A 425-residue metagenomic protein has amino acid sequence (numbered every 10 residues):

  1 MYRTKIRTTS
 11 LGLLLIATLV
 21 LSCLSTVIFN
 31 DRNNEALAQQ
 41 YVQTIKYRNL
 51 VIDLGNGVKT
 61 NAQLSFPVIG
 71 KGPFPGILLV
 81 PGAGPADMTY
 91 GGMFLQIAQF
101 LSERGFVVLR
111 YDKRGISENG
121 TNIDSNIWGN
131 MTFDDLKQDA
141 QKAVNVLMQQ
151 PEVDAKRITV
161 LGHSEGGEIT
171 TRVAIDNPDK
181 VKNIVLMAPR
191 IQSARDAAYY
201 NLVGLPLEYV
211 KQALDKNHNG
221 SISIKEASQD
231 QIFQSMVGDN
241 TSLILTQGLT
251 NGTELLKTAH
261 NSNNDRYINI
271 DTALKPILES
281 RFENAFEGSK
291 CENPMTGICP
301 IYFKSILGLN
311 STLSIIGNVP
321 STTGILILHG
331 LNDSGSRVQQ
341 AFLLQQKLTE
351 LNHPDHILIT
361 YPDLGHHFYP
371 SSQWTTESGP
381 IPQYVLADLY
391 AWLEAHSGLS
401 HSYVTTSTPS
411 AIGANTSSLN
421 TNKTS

Functional and structural regions predicted by a protein language model:
L37-K71: N-terminal cap/lid segment of alpha/beta-hydrolase-fold proteins
G72-G82: Short beta-strand element of the alpha/beta-hydrolase
D87-I97, K113, Q339: The serine-hydrolase catalytic nucleophile loop
A98-G120: Conserved alpha/beta-hydrolase
G129-Q150: Alpha/beta-hydrolase active-site loop
M187-N318: Accessory cap/linker subdomain of secreted extracellular hydrolases
N269, S334-Q340: Conserved alpha/beta-hydrolase "acid-adjacent" motif
I327-H329, D333: Short beta-strand/loop motif that positions the catalytic acidic residue of the alpha/beta-hydrolase fold
